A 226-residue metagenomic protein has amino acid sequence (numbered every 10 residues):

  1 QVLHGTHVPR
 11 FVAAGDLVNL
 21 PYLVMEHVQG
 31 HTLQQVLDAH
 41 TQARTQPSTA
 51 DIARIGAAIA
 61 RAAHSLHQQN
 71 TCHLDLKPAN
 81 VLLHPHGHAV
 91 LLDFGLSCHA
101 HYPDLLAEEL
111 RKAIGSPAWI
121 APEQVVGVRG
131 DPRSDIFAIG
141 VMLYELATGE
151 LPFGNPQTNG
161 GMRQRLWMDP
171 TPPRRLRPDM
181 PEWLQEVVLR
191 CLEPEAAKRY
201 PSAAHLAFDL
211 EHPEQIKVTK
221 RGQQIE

Functional and structural regions predicted by a protein language model:
A14: Activation-segment/catalytic-loop signature of the eukaryotic protein kinase fold
V18-T32: Conserved short submotifs of the Hanks-type protein kinase catalytic core that shape the nucleotide-binding pocket
I55-G56: Activation segment signature within eukaryotic-like protein kinase domains
R61-T71: Protein kinase catalytic-loop region centered on the HRD/HxD motif
E108-E123: Conserved activation segment of eukaryotic-like protein kinases, specifically the C-terminal portion of the activation
T148-P152: Structural helix C-cap motif within protein kinase domains
